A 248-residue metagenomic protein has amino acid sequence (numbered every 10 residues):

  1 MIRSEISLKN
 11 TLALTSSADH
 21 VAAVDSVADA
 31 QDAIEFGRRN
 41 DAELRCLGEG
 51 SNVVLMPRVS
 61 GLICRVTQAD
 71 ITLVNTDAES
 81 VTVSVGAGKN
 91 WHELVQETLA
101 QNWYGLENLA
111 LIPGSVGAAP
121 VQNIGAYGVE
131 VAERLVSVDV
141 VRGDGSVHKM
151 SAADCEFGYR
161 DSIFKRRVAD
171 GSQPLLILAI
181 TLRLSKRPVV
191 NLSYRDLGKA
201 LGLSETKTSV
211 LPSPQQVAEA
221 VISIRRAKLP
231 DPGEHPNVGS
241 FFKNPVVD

Functional and structural regions predicted by a protein language model:
M1-D144: Anion-binding (especially nucleotide phosphate/pyrophosphate-binding) glycine-rich loop and adjoining beta-alpha core
I2-L14, V53, H148-D248: Phosphate/pyrophosphate- and phosphate-bearing ligand-binding catalytic cores of soluble enzymes
